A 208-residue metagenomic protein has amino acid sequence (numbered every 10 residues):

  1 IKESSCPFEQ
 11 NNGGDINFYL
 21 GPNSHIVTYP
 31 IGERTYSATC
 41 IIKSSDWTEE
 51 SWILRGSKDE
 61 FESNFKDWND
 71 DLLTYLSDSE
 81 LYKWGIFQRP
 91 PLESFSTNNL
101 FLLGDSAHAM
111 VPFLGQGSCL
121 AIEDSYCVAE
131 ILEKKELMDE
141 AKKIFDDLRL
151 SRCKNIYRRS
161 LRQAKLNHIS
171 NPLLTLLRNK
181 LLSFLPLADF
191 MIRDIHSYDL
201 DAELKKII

Functional and structural regions predicted by a protein language model:
I1-T74, D78-S79, L92: Conserved FAD-binding catalytic core of PHBH/FMO-like flavoproteins
T28, E60-F61, L81-H168: Conserved mid-domain beta->alpha element of the FAD-binding
S44, D199-A202: A short, acidic, flexible beta-alpha connecting loop/helix-capping segment that sits on the rim of active
S77-Y82, I195-D199: Short linear loop/turn motifs
R158, R162-D199: Alpha-helical membrane-targeting segments
L204-I208: Long amphipathic alpha-helical coiled-coil segments
